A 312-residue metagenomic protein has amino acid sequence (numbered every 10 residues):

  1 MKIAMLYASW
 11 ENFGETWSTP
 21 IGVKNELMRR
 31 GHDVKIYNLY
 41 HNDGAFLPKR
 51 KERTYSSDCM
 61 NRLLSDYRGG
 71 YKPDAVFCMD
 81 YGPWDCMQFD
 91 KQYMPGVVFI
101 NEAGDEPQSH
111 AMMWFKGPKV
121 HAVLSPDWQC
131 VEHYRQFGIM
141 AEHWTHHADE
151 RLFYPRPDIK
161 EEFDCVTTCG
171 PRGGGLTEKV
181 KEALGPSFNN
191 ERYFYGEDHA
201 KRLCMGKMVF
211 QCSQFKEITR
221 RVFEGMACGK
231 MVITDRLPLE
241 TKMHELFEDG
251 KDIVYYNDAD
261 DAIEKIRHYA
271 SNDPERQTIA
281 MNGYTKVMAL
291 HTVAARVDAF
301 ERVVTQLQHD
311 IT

Functional and structural regions predicted by a protein language model:
M1-D66, G70-P73, C78-D90, A103-D249 (+4 more regions): Nucleotide-sugar donor-binding catalytic core of glycosyltransferases
M94-N101: Short beta-strand/loop segments at the ligand-binding rim of alpha/beta enzyme cores
K251-A259, H268-D273: Conserved acidic donor-binding segment of nucleotide-sugar-dependent glycosyltransferases
A262: Catalytic phosphate/metal-binding cores of nucleic-acid and nucleotide-processing enzymes, i.e., regions that mediate
K265: Short amphipathic alpha-helices within nucleic acid-binding modules
A270-V304: A charged, aromatic-enriched C-terminal amphipathic alpha-helix characteristic of glycosyltransferases across folds
T305-T312: Generic C-terminal helix-cap and adjacent flexible tail
